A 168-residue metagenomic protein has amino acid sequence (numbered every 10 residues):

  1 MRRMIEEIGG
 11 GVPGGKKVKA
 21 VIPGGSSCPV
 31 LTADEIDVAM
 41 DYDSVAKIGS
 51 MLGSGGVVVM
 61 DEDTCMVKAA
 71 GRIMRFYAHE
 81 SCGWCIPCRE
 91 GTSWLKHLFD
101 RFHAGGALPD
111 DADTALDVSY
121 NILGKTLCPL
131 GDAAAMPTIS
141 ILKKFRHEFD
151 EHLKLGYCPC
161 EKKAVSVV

Functional and structural regions predicted by a protein language model:
M1-V168: Redox cofactor-anchoring modules in respiratory/redox and cofactor-processing assemblies
